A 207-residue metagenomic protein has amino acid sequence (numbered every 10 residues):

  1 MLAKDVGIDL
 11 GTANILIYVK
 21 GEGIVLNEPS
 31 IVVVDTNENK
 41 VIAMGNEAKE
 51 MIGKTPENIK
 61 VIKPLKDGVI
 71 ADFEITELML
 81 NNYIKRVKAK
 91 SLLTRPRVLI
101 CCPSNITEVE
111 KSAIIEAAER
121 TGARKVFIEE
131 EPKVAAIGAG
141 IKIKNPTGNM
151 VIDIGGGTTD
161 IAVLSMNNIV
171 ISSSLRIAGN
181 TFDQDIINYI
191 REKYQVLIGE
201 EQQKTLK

Functional and structural regions predicted by a protein language model:
M1-I154, A162-K207: Nucleotide/phosphate-binding catalytic cleft detector across ATP-hydrolyzing and phosphate-transferring enzymes
